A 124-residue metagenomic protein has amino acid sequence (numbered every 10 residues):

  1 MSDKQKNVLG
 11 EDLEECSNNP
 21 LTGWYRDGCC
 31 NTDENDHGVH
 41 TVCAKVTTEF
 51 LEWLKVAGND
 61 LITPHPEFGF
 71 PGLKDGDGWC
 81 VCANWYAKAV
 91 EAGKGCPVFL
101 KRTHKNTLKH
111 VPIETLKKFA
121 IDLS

Functional and structural regions predicted by a protein language model:
M1-E49, A120-D122: Extended boundary segments
K45-D60: Short, basic/aromatic beta-hairpin or loop at an interaction surface
I62-G69: Short alpha-helix capping/helix-loop boundary micro-motifs
Y86-K109: Short, compositionally biased
H104-S124: Glycine- and charge-enriched low-complexity intrinsically disordered segments
